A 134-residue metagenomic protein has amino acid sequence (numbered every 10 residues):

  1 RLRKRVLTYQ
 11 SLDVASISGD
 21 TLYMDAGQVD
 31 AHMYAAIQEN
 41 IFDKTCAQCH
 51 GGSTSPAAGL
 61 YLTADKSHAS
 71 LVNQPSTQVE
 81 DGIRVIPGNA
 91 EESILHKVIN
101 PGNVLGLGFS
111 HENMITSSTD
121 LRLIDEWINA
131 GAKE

Functional and structural regions predicted by a protein language model:
L2-E134: Aromatic- and Gly/Pro-enriched helix-to-coil junctions and flexible linker segments
